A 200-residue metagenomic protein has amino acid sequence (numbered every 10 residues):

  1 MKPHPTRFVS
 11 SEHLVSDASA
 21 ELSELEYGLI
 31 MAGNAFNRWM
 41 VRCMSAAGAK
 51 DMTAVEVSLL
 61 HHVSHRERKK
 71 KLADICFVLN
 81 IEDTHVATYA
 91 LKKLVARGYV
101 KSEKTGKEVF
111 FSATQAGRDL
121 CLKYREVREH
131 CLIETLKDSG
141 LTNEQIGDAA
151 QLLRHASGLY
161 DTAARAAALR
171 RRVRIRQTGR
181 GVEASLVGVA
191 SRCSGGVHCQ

Functional and structural regions predicted by a protein language model:
M1-K50: N-terminal leader segment of winged-helix/HTH proteins
G33, E67, C121, L153 (+1 more regions): A structural signal for well-ordered alpha-helices, especially hydrophobic packing surfaces of coiled-coils
N34, H61-H65, R125: Short, locally clustered residues in the helix-turn-helix/winged-helix DNA-binding domain
V41-E82: N-terminal helix-turn-helix DNA-binding core of bacterial DNA-binding proteins
L60, I75, A90-R97: Basic amphipathic alpha-helical segments that dock to polyanions
V86-A87: Helix-turn-helix DNA-binding helix
K92-G147: Charged, amphipathic alpha-helical coiled-coil/dimerization segments
E126-Q200: Terminal interaction helix/tail motif
